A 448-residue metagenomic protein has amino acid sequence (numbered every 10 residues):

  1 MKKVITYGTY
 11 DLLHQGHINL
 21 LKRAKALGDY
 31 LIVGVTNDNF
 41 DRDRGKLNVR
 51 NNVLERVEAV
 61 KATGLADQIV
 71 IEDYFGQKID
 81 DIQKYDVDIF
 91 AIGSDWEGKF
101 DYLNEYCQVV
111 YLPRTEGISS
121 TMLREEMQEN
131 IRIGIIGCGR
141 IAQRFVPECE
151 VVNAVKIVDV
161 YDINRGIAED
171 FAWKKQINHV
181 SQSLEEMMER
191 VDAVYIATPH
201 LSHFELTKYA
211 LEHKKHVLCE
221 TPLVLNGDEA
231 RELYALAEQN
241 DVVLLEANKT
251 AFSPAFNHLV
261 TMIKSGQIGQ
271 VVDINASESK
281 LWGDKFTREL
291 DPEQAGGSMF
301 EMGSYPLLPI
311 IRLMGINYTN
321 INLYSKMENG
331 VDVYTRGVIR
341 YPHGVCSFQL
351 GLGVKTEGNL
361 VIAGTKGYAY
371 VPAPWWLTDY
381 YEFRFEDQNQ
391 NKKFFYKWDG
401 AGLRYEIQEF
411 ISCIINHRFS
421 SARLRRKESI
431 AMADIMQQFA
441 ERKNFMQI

Functional and structural regions predicted by a protein language model:
M1-N130: Nucleotidyltransferase catalytic core that binds NTPs
V33, L218-C219, L244-E246, V371: Hydrophobic residues in well-ordered beta-strands that form the structural core
E129-K175, I414, F445-I448: N-terminal Rossmann-like dinucleotide-binding module
I131, E232-K249, Q270-I274: Rossmann-fold dehydrogenase core element
F145, K175-Y234: Beta-loop-alpha module in the N-terminal Rossmann-like domain of NAD(P)-dependent dehydrogenases, especially those
A193-I196, E409-I448: C-terminal helix-rich "cap/oligomerization" subdomain common to oxidoreductases
T250-N320: Predominantly a Rossmann-like dinucleotide-binding segment in NAD(P)-dependent oxidoreductases
L307-D379, Q408-R418: Contiguous beta-strand/loop segments that form the cofactor/metal-binding neighborhood of enzyme cores
